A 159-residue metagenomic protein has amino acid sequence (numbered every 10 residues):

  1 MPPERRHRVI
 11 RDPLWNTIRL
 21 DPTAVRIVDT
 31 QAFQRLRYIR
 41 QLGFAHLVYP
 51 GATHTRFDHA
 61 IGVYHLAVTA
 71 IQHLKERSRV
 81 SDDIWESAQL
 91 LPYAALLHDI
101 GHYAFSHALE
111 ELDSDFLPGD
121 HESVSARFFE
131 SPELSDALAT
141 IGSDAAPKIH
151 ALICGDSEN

Functional and structural regions predicted by a protein language model:
M1-R40, L47-Y93, G101-N159: Sequence-structural signature of the catalytic-core scaffold of metal-dependent phosphohydrolases that act on
